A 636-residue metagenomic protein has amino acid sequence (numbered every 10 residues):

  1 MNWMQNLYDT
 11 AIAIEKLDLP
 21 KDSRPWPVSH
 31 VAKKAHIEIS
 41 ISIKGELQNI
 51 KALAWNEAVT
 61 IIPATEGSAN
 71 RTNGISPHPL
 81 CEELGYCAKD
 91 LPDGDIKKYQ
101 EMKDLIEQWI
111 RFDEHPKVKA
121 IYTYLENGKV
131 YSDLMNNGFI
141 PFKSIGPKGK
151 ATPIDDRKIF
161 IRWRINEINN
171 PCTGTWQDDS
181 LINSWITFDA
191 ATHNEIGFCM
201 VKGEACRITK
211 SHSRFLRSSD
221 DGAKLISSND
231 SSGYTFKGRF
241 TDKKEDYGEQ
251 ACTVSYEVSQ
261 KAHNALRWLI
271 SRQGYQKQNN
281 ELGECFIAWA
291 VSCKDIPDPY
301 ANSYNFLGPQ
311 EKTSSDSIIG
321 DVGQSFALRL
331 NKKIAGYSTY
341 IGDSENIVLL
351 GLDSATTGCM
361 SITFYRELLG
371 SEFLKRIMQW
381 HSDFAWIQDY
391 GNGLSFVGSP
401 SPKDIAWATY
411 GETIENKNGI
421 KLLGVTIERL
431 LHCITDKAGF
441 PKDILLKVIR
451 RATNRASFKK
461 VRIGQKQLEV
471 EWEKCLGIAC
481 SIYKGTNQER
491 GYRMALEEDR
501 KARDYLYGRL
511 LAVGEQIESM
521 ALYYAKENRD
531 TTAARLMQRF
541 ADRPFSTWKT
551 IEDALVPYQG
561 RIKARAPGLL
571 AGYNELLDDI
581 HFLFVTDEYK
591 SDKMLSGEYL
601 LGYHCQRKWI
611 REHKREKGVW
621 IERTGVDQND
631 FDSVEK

Functional and structural regions predicted by a protein language model:
M1-I186, C206-K636: Extended alpha-helical scaffolding segments
A191-G197: Short metal-coordination and nucleic-acid-contact micro-motifs, chiefly zinc-binding Cys/His arrays
K202-E204: Short Cys/His-rich metal-coordination motifs, predominantly Zn2+-binding knuckles/fingers
